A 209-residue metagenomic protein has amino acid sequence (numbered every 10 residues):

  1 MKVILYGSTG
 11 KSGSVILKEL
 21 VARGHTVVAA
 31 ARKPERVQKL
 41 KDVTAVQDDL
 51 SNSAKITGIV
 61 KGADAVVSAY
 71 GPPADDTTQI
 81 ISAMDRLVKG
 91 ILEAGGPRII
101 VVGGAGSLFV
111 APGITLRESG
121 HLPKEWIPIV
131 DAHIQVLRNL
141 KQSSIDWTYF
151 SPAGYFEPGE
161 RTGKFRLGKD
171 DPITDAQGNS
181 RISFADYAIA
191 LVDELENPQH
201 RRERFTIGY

Functional and structural regions predicted by a protein language model:
V3-R23: N-terminal Rossmann NAD(P)H-binding glycine-rich loop of SDR-like oxidoreductase domains
I4, V28, T148: Conserved beta-strand positions in the Rossmann-like core of class I SAM-dependent methyltransferases
T26-V28, P34, R86-P128, V136 (+1 more regions): Conserved Rossmann-fold NAD(P)-dependent oxidoreductase catalytic core, especially the SDR/UDP-sugar
P34-A94, Q199: NAD(P)H-binding glycine-rich loop region in Rossmannoid oxidoreductase-like domains and their noncatalytic homologs
A132, G178-V192, E203: Substrate-positioning beta->alpha
R138-P158: Conserved beta-loop-beta element that borders a ligand/cofactor-binding pocket
S143, E157-K164, E194-E203: Glycine/proline-rich active-site loop of Rossmann-fold NAD(P)-dependent oxidoreductases
